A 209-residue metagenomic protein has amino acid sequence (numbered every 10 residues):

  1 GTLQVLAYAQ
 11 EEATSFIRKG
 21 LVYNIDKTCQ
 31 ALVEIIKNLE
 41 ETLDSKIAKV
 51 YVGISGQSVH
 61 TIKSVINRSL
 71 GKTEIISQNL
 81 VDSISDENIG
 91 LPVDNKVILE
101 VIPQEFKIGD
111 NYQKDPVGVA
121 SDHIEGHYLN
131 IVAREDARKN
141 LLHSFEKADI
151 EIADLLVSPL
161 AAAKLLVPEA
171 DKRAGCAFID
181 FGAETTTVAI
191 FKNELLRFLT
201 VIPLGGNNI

Functional and structural regions predicted by a protein language model:
G1, T186-I190: Short beta-strand scaffold segments in enzyme catalytic cores
G1-F178, L195-R197, G206: Nucleotide/phosphate-binding catalytic cleft detector across ATP-hydrolyzing and phosphate-transferring enzymes
G182-A183: Short, glycine/acidic-enriched loop or turn micro-motifs at the edges of active sites
V201-I202: Short C-terminal beta-strands that terminate individual repeats in beta-propeller domains, predominantly WD40 blades
I209: Catalytic P-loop NTP-binding/switch module of NTPases
